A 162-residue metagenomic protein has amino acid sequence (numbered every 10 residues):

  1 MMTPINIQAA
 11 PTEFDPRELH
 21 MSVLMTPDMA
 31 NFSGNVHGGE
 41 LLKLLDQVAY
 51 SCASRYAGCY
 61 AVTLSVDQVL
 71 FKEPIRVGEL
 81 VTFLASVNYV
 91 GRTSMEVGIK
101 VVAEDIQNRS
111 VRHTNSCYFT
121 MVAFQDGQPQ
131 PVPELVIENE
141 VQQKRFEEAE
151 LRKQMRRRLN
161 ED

Functional and structural regions predicted by a protein language model:
M1-P11: Basic/polar N-terminal segments that are highly enriched at the extreme N-terminus, encompassing both cleavable
Q8, L19-H20, R76-V77, N88-D162: HotDog/MaoC-like acyl-thioester-processing domains
F14-P16, V36, Q47-L84, N88-M95 (+1 more regions): Hydrophobic beta-strand-centered segment that forms part of the acyl-chain substrate-binding groove
F14-P27: Short amphipathic
S22, L41-L44, Q68: Residue-level recognition of specific faces of alpha-helices
M25-T26, F71, M121-A123: Hydrophobic residues in beta-strands and at strand termini
D28, F32, F124-D126: Short, ordered coil/turn segments that flank beta-strands lining enzyme active or ligand-binding pockets
A30-K43: A conserved, well-ordered hydrophobic junction motif at loop->secondary-structure transitions
